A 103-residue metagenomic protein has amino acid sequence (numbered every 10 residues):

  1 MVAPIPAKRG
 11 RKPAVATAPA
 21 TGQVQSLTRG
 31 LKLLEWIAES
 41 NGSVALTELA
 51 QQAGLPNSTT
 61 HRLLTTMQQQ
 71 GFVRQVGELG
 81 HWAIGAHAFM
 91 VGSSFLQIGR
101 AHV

Functional and structural regions predicted by a protein language model:
V2-L96: N-terminal helix-turn-helix
A101-V103: Conserved small/polar residues in nucleotide/adenosyl-binding loops
